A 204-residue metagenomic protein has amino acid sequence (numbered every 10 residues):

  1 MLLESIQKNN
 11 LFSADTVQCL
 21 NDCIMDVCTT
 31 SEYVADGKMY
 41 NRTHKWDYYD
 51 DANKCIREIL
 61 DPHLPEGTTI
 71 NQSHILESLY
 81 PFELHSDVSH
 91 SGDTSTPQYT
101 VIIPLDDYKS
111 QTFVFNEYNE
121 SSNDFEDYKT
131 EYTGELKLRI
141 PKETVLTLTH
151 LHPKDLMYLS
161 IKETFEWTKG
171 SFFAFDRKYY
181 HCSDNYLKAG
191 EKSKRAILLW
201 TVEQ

Functional and structural regions predicted by a protein language model:
M1-H74, L79-L84, Y118: Non-heme Fe(II)/2-oxoglutarate
L79-K178, D184, A189-Q204: Catalytic core of non-heme Fe(II) oxygenases with the double-stranded beta-helix
